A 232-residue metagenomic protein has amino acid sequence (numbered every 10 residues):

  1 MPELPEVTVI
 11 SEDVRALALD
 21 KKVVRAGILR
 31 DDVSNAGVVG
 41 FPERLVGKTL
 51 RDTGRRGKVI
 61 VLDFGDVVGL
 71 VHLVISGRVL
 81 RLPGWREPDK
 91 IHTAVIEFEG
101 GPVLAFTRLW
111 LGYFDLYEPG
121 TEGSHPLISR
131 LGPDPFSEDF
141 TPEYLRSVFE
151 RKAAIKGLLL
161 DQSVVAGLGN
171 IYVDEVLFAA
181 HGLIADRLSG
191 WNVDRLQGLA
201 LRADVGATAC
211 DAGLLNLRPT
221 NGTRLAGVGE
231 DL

Functional and structural regions predicted by a protein language model:
M1-D115, L196-L199: Gly/Gly-Pro- and Ser/Thr-rich, intrinsically disordered tail segments characteristic of DNA damage-repair and tolerance
K22-G40, G54, Y144-L232: Basic, nucleic-acid-binding surfaces and adjacent catalytic neighborhoods in DNA/RNA-processing proteins
G69-H181, G190-L199: Phosphate/anion-contacting hairpin/loop surfaces
